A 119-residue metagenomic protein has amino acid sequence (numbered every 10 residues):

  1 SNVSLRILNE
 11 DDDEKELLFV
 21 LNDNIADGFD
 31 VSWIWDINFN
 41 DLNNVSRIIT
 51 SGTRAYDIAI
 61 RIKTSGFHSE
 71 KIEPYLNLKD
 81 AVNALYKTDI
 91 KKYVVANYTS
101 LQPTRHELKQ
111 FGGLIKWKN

Functional and structural regions predicted by a protein language model:
S1-N119: ATP-dependent carboxylate-amine ligase
